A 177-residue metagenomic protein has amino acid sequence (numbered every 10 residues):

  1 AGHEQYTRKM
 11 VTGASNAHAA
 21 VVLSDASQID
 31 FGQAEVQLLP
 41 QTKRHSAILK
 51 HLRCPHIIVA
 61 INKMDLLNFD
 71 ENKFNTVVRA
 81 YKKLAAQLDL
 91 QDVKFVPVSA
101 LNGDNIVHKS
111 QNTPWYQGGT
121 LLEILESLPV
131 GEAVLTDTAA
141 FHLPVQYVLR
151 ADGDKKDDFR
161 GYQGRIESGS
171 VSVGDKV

Functional and structural regions predicted by a protein language model:
A1-T7, S15-N75: Conserved Switch II/interswitch segment of TRAFAC-class P-loop GTPases
M10, V21, L49, N62 (+4 more regions): Residue-level signature of catalytic and energy-coupling elements of molecular machines, predominantly ATP/GTP-dependent
N75, K82-V177: Conserved catalytic-core segments of large NTP-driven translation/proteostasis enzymes
